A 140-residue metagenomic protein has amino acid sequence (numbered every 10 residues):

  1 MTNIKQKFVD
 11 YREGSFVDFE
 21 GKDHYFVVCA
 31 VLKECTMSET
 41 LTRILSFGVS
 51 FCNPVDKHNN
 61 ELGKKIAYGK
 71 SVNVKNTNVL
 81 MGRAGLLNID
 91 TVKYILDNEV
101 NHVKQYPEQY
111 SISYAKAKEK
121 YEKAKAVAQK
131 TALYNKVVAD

Functional and structural regions predicted by a protein language model:
M1-A139: Catalytic phosphate/metal-binding cores of nucleic-acid and nucleotide-processing enzymes, i.e., regions that mediate
